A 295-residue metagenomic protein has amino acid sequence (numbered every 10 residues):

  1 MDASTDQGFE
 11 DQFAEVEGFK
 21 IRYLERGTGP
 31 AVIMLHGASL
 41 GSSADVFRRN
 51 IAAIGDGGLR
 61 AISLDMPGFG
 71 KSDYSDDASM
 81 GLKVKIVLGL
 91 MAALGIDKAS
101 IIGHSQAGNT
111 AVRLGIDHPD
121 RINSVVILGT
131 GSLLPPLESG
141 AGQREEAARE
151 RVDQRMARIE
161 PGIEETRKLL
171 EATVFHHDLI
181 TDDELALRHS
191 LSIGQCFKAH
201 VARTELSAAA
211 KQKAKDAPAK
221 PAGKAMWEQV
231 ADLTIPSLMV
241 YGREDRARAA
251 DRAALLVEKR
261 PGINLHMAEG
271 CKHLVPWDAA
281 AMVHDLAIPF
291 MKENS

Functional and structural regions predicted by a protein language model:
M1-M34, D56-L59, D97, I288 (+1 more regions): Alpha/beta-hydrolase fold catalytic core
F19-K71: Conserved HGGG/HGGXW glycine-rich cap/lid loop of the alpha/beta-hydrolase fold
D56, S63-G103, D117, P136-G140 (+1 more regions): Active-site loop/oxyanion-hole signature of alpha/beta-hydrolase fold enzymes
G103, A107, A111: Gly/Ala-rich beta-loop-alpha elbow adjacent to hydrolase catalytic centers
I116, V125-K168: Flexible "cap/lid" loop of the alpha/beta hydrolase fold
I159-Q229: Conserved alpha/beta-hydrolase catalytic His-Asp/Glu region
L233, M239-Y241: Short beta-strand/loop motif that positions the catalytic acidic residue of the alpha/beta-hydrolase fold
P261-S295: Catalytic active-site module of serine/aspartate enzymes centered on a nucleophile-bearing elbow/loop
